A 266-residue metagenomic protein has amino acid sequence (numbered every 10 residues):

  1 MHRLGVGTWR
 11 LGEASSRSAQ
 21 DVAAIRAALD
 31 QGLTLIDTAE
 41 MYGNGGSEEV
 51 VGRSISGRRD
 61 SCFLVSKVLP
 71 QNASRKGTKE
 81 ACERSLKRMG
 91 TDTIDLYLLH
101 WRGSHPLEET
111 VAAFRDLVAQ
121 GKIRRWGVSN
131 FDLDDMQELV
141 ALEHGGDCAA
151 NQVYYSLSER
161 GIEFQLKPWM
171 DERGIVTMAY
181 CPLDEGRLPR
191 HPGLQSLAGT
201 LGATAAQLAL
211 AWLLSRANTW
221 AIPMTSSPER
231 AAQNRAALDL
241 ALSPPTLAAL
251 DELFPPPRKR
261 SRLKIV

Functional and structural regions predicted by a protein language model:
M1-C62, P255, I265-V266: N-terminal binding-site loop/beta-alpha segment at the start of enzyme catalytic domains that lines or forms
M1-L4, G32-L35, R59-C62, T91-D95 (+4 more regions): Short, well-ordered coil/turn segments that N-cap beta-strands
G7-A19, S66-K76, H100, H105: Active-site mouth loops of central-metabolism enzymes
S15-A28, S74-M89, M136-Q137: Short, acidic/polar
D30, G52-D60, E83-D92, D116-V118 (+2 more regions): Acidic (Asp/Glu)-rich catalytic clusters
S61-A73, L96-H100, N130, V153-Y155: A short, structured active-site edge motif that brings together acidic residues
M89-H105: Active-site groove signature of glycoside hydrolases
R102-V266: Beta/alpha (TIM)-barrel catalytic core signal, keyed to glycine-rich beta->alpha loops juxtaposed to Asp/Glu that bind
